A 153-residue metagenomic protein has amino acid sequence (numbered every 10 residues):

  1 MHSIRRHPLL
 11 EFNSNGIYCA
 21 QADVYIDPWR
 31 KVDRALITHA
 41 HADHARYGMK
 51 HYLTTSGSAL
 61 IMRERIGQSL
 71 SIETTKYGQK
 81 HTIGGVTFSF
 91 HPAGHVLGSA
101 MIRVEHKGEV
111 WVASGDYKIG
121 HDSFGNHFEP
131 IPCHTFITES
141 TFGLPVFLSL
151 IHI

Functional and structural regions predicted by a protein language model:
H2-E11, G16-C19, Y25-W29, R34 (+1 more regions): His/Asp/Glu-rich metal-coordinating catalytic cores of metallo-dependent phosphodiesterases/hydrolases acting on
H39: Conserved G/P- and acidic residue-centered "switch" motifs that form tight phosphate/ATP-binding loops in soluble
